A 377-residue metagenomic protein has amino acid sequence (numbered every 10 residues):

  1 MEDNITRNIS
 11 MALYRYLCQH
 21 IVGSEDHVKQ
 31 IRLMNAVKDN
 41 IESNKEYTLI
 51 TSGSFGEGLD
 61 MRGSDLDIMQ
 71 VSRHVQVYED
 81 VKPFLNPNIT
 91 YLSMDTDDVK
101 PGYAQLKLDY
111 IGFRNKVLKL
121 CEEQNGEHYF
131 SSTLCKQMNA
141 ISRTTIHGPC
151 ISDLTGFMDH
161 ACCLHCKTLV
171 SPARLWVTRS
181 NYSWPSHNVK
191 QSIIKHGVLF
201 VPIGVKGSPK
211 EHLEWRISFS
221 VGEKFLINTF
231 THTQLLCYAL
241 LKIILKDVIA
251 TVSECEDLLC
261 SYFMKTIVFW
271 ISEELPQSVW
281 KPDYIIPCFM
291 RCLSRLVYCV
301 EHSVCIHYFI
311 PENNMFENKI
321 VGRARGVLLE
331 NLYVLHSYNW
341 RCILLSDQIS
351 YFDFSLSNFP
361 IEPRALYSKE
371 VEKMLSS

Functional and structural regions predicted by a protein language model:
M1-S377: Non-catalytic helical "accessory" subdomain of NTase-fold nucleotidyltransferases
